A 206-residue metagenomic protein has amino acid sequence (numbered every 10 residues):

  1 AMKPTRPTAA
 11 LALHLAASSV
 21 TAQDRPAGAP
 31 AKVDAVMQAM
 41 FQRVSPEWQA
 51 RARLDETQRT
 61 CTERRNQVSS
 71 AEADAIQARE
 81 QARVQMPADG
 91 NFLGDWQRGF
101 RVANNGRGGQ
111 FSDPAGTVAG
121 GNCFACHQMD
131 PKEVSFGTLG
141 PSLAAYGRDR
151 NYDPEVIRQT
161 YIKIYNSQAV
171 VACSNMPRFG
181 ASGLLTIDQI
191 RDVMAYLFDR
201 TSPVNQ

Functional and structural regions predicted by a protein language model:
M2, T21-R25, Y146: Basic/polar N-terminal segments that are highly enriched at the extreme N-terminus, encompassing both cleavable
M2-A9: Bacterial N-terminal signal peptides that target proteins for export
A10-A16: Bacterial N-terminal signal peptides
S19-G109, K163, Y196-Q206: Post-cleavage N-terminal segment of exported redox proteins
A27-M40, V44-W48, A52, L93-R98 (+3 more regions): Extracytoplasmic electron-transfer domains, predominantly the class I c-type cytochrome c fold
G109-S112, K132-F136, P203: Secretory-pathway/luminal and periplasmic proteins that interact with or process carbohydrate-rich
S112-G121: Local sequence-structure signature of Cys/Sec-based thiol-disulfide redox active-site neighborhoods
